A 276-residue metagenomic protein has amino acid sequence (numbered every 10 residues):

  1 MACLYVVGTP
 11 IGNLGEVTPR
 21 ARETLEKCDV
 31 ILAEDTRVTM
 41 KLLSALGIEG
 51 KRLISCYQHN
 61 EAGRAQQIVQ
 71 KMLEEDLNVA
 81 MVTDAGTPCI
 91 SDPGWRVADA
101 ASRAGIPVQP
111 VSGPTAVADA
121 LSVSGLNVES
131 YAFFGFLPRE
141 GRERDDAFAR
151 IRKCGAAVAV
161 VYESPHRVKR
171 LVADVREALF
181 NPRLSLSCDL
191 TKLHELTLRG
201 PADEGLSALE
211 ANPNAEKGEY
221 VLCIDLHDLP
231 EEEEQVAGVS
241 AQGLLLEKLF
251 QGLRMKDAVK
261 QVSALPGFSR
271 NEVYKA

Functional and structural regions predicted by a protein language model:
M1-Q58: Glycine-rich, flexible N-terminal cofactor/catalytic loop recognition
A2-L4, E75-A80, A157-V158: Loop/turn-to-beta-strand initiation segments
L25-I31, G105-Q109, V158-A159: Short active-site oxyanion
I54-G63, L137-G141: Conserved helicase motor
N60, A85-P93, R139, P165-V168: Acidic, metal-coordinating catalytic cores used for nucleic-acid/nucleotide bond scission and strand-transfer chemistry
A65-T115, D119: Glycine/small-residue-rich loop that forms an oxyanion/phosphate-binding "nest" at active or ligand-binding sites
L77, A157-V158, P165-A276: A contiguous loop/helix-start segment that scaffolds small-molecule binding in enzyme catalytic cores
R96-C154: Class I SAM-dependent methyltransferase SAM-binding "motif I" and its flanking Rossmann-like core
